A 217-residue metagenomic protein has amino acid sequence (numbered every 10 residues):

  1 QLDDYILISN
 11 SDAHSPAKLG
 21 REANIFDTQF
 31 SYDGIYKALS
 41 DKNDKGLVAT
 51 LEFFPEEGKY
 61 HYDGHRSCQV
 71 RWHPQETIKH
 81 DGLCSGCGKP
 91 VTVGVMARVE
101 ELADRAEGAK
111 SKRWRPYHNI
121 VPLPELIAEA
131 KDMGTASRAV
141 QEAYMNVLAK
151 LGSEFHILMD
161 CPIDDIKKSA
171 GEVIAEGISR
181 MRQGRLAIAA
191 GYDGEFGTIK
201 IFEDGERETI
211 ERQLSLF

Functional and structural regions predicted by a protein language model:
Q1-F217: Charged catalytic cores and adjacent phosphate/nucleic-acid-binding surfaces used for phosphate/nucleic-acid chemistry
